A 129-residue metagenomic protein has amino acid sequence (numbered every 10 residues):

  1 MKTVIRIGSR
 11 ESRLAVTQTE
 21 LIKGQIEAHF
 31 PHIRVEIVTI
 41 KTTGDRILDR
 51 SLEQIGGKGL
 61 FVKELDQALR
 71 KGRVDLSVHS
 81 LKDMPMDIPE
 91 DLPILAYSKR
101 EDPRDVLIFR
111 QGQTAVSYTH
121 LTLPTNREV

Functional and structural regions predicted by a protein language model:
M1-S80, P89-L92: N-terminal hydrophobic or amphipathic helices and topogenic motifs
L92-Y118: Hydrophobic/proline-rich hinge and linker segments of small-molecule sensing/allosteric domains, predominantly
T119-T125: Conserved small/polar residues in nucleotide/adenosyl-binding loops
